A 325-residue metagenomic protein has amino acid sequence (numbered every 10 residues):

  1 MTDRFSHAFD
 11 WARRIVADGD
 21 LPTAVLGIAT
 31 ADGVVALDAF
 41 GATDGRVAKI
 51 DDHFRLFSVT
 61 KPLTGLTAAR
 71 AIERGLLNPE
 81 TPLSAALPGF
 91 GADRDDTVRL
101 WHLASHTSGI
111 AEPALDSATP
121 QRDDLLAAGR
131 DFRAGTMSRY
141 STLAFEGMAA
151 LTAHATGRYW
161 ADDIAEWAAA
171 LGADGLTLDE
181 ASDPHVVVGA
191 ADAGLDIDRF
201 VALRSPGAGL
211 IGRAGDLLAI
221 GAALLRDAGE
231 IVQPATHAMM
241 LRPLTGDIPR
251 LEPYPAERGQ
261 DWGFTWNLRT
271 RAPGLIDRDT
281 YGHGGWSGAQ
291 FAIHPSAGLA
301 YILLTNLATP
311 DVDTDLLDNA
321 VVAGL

Functional and structural regions predicted by a protein language model:
M1-S6: Actinobacteria-biased recognition of intrinsically disordered, low-complexity terminal regions
F9-A48, P79, H102-S108, S117 (+4 more regions): A short, well-structured edge-of-sheet supersecondary motif
A17-G27, L37, G45-W101, D131-L143 (+1 more regions): Short active-site loop at a secondary-structure junction that contains or immediately precedes the catalytic residue(s)
V25, V34-L37, D93-D279: Short, surface-exposed loop or secondary-structure junction motifs that flank catalytic or metal-binding residues
I72, T152, L224, P295 (+1 more regions): Short beta-strand segments enriched in hydrophobic/aromatic residues within well-folded beta-rich domains
L203-I211, T280-A292, T305-D311: Glycine-rich phosphate/pyrophosphate-binding beta-alpha loops
L244-E252, P310-L325: Short, gly/Ser/Thr-rich active-site loops of penicillin-recognizing serine hydrolases
